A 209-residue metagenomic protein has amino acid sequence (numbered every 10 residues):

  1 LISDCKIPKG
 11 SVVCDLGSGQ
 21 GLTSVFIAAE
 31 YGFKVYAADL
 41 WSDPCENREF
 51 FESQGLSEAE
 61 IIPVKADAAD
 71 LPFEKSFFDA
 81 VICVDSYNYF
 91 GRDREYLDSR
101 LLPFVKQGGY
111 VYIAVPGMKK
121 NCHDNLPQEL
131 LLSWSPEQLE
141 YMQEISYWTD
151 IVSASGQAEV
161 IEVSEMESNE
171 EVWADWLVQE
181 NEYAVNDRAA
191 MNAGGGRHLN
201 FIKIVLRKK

Functional and structural regions predicted by a protein language model:
L1-K9: Conserved alpha-helix/loop element of class I SAM-dependent methyltransferases that forms part of the SAM/SAH-binding
C14, Q20-D70: Class I SAM-dependent methyltransferase SAM/SAH-binding core
A69-V81: A short acidic, Gly/Pro-enriched loop at the edge of an enzyme's catalytic core that lines a small-molecule cofactor
A80-D93: A short SAM/SAH-binding and catalytic strip from SAM-dependent methyltransferases
E95-Y110: A short glycine-rich, Lys/Arg-flanked "PGG" loop and its adjoining helix->strand segment in the class I
P116-Q138: Short, glycine-/aromatic-enriched active-site segment of Class I SAM-dependent methyltransferases
E140-G156: Short alpha-helix
E162-K209: Conserved Class I S-adenosyl-L-methionine
